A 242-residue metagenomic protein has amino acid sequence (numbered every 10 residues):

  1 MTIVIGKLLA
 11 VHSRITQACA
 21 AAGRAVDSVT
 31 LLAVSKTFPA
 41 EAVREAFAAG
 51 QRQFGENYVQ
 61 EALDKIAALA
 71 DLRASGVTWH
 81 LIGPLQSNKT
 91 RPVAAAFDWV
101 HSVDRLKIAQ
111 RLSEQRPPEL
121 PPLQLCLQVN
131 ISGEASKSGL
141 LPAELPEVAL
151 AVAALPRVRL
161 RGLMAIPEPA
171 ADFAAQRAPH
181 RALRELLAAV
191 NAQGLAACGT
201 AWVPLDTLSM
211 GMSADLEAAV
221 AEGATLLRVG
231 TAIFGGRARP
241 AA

Functional and structural regions predicted by a protein language model:
M1-A214, E222, F234-G236: Conserved alpha/beta-domain cores
A224-A242: Gly/Pro- and small hydrophobic-enriched strand-loop and loop-to-helix capping segments that sit at the rims
